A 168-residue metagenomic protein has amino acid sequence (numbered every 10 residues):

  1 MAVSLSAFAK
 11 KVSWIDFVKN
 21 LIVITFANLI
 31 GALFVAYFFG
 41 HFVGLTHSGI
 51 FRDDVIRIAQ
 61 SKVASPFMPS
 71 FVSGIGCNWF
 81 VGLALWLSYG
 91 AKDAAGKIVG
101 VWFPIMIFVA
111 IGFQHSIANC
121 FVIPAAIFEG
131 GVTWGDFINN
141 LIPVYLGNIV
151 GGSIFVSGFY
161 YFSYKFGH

Functional and structural regions predicted by a protein language model:
M1-H168: Alpha-helical transmembrane segments and their helix-helix packing motifs
